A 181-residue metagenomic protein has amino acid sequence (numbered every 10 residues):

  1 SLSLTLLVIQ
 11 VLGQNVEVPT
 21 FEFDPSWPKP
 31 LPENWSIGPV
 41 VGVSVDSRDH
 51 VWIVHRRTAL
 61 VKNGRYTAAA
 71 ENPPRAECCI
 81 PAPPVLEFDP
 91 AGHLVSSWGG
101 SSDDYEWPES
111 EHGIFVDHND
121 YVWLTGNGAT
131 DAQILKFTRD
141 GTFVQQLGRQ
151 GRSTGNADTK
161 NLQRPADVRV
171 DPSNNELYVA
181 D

Functional and structural regions predicted by a protein language model:
S1-Q10: Bacterial N-terminal signal peptides
L12-D181: Eukaryotic scaffold repeat domains enriched in small/polar residues
